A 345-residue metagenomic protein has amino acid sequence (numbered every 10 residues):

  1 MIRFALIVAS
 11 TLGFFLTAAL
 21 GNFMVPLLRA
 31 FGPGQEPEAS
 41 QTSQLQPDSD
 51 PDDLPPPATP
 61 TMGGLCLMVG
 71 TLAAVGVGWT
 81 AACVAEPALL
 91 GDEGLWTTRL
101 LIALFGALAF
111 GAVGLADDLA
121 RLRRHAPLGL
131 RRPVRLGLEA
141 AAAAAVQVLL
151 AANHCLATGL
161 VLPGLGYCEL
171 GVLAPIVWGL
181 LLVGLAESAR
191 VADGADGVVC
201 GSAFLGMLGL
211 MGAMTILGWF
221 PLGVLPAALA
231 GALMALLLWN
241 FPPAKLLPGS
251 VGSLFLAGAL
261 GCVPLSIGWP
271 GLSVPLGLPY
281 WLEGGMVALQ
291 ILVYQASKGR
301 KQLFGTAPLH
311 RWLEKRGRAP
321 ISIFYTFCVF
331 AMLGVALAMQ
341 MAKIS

Functional and structural regions predicted by a protein language model:
I2-L282, A338: "…together with the soluble PPM/PP2C metallo-phosphatase catalytic core" -> "…together with the soluble PPM/PP2C
N22-F23, R29-S43, P279-T326: Membrane-proximal soluble regions of multi-pass membrane proteins
P320-M341: Final/C-terminal transmembrane alpha-helix of multipass membrane proteins
I344-S345: Cytosolic-facing loops and C-terminal tails of multi-pass membrane proteins
